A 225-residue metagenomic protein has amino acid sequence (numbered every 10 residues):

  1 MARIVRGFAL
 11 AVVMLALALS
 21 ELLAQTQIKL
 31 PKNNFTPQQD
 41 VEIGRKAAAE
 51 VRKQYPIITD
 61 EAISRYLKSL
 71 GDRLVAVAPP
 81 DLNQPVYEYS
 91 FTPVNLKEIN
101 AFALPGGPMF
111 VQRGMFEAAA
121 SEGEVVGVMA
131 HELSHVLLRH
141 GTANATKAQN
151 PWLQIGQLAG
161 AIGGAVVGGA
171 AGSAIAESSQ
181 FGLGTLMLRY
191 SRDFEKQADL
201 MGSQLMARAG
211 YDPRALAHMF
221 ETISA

Functional and structural regions predicted by a protein language model:
M1-L15: Bacterial N-terminal signal peptides that target proteins for export
S20-A225: A Zn2+-metalloprotease active-site environment signal
